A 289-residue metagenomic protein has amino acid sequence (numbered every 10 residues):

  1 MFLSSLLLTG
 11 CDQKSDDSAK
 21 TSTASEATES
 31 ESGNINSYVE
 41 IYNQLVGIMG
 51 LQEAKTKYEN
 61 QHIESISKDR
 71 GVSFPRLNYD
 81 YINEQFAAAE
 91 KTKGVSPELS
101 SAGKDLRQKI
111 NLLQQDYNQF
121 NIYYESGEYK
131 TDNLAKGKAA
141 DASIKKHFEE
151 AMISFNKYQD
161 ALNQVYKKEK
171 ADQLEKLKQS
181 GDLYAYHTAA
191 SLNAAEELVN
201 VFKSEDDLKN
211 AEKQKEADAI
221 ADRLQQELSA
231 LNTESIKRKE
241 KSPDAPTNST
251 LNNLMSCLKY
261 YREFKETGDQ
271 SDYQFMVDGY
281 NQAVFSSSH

Functional and structural regions predicted by a protein language model:
M1-S5: Sec-dependent N-terminal signal peptides
L7-G10: C-terminal motif of bacterial Sec signal peptides marking the signal peptidase cleavage site
D17-G71, K138-K145, E149, L174-L192 (+1 more regions): Immediate post-signal-peptide N-terminus of mature secreted/exported proteins
E59-D132: Post-signal peptide N-terminal segment of secreted/secretory-pathway proteins
S101, R107-Y166, T267: Hydrophobic, ordered structural segments
I110-L113, H187-L192, L254: Short, structured motif recognition centered on aromatic/hydrophobic residues
G137-D244: Extended amphipathic alpha-helical interaction segments
K215-H289: A cross-kingdom marker for long, charged
